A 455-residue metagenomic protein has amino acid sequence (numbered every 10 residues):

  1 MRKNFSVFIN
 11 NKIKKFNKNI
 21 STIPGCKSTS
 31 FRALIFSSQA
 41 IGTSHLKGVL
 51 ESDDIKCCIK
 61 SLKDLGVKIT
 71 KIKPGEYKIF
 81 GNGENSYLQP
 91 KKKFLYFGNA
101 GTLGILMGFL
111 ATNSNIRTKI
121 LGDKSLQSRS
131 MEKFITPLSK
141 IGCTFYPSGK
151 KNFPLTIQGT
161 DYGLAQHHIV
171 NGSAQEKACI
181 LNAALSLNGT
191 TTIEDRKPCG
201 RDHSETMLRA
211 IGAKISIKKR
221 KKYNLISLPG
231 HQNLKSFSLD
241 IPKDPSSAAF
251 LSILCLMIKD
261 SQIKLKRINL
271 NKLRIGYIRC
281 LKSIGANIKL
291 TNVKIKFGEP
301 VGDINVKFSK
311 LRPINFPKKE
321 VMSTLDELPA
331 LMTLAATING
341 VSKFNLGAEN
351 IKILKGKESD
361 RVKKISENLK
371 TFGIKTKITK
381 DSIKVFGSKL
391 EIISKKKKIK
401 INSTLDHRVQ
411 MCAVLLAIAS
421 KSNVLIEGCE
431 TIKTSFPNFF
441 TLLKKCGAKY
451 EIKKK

Functional and structural regions predicted by a protein language model:
M1-K455: Structural preference for solvent-exposed beta-strand-turn elements and adjacent flexible terminal/loop segments within
